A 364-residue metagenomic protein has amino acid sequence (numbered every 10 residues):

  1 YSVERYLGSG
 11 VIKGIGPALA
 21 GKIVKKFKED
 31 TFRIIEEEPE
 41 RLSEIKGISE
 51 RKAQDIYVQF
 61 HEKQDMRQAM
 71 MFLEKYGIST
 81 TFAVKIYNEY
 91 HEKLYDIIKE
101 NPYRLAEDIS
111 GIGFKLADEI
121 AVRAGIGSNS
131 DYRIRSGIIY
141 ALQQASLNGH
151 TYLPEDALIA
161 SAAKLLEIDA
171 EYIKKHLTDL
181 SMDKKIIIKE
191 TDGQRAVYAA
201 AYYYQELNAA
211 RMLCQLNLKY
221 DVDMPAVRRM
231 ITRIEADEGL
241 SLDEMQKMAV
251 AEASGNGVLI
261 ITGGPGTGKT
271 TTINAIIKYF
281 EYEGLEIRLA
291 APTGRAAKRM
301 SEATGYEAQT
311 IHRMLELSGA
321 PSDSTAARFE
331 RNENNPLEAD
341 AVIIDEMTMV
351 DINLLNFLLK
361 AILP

Functional and structural regions predicted by a protein language model:
Y1-P364: Conserved ATP-binding/catalytic motifs of P-loop helicase motor domains
